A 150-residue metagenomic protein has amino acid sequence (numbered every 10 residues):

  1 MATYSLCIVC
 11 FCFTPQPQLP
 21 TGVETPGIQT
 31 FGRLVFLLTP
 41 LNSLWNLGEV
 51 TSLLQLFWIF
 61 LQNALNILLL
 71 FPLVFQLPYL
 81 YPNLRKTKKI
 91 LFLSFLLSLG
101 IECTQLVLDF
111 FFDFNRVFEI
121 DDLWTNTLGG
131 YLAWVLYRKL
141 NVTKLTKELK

Functional and structural regions predicted by a protein language model:
M1-N115, Y131-K150: Bulky hydrophobic segments
Q62-A64, D122-N126: Alpha-helical transmembrane segments of polytopic membrane proteins
F114-L123: Non-cytosolic membrane-interface motifs at loop->transmembrane helix junctions
